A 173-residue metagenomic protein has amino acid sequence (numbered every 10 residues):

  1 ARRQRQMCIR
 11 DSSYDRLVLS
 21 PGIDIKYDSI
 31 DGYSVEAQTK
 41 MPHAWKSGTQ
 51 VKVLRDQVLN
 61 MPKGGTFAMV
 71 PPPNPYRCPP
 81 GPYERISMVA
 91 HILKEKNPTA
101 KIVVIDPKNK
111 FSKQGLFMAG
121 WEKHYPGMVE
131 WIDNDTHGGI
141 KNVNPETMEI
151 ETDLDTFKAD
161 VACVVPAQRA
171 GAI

Functional and structural regions predicted by a protein language model:
A1-D11: Single conserved hydrophobic/aromatic residue that forms the stacking wall/gate of nucleotide- or nucleobase-binding
R2, N142-N144: Blade-terminus and WD-like Trp-Asp/Gly-His loop motifs, strongest in beta-propeller folds
S13-D24, K158-Q168: Short hydrophobic core segments
S29-S112, A170-I173: Rossmann-like dinucleotide/flavin-binding elements
D106, W121-K123, K141: Extended amphipathic alpha-helical segments with heptad-repeat/coiled-coil character used for oligomerization, fusion
Q114-H124: Short, aromatic/basic amphipathic alpha-helical patches
P126-G139: A conserved beta-strand/loop element that lines the FAD pocket in flavoprotein oxidoreductases
N144-A170: Extracellular/periplasmic bilobed ligand-binding domains
